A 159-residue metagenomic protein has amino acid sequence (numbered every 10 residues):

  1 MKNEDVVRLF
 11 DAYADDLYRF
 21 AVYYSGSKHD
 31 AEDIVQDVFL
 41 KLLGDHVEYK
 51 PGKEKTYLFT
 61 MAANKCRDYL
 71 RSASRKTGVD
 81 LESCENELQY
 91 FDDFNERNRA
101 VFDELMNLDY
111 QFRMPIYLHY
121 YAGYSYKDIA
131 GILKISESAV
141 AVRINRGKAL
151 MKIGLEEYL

Functional and structural regions predicted by a protein language model:
M1-R19, Y23, R113: A short, charge-rich alpha-helical start-of-domain segment used by transcription regulators
L9, Y13, L17, V38 (+3 more regions): Residue-level preference for hydrophobic side chains embedded in well-ordered alpha helices
F10, Y18, K28-G44: Conserved RNAP core-binding helix
D37-E54, A73: Sigma70-family region 2
T60-D80, R146: Arg/Lys-rich amphipathic alpha helix in sigma70-family domain 2
T77, E82-M106: Acidic, proline/glycine-rich intrinsically disordered inter-domain spacer in sigma factors
P115-H119: A short pre-motif secondary-structure segment
L133-E157: DNA-recognition helix of helix-turn-helix
